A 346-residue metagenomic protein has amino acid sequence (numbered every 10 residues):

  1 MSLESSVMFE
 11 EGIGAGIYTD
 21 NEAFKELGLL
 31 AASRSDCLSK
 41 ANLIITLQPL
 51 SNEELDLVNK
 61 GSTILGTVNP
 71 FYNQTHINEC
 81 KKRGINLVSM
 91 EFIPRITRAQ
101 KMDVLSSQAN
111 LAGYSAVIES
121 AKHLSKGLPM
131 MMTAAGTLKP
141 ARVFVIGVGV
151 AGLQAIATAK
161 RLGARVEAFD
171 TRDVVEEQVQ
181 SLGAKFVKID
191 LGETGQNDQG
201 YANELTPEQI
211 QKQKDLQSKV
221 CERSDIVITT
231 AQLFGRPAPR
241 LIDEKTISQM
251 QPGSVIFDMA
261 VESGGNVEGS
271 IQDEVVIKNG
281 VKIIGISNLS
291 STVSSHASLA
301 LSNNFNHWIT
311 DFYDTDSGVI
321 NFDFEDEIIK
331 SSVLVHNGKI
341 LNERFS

Functional and structural regions predicted by a protein language model:
M1-E79, R83: An N-terminal-biased, well-structured beta-alpha scaffold segment characteristic of Rossmann-like dinucleotide-binding
M1-T19, P129-C221: Glycine-rich phosphate/diphosphate-binding loop of Rossmann-like nucleotide-binding domains
N21, L55, I77, V117 (+3 more regions): Generic hydrophobic/aromatic pocket-lining and core-packing "Φ" positions
E26-N42, P49-L50, N197-V227, A231-E244 (+3 more regions): A structured beta-alpha segment of the ubiquitous adenosine-cofactor-binding alpha/beta core
P49, F71, L111, G149-V150: Residue-level detector of alpha-helix initiation sites
V58-E91, I226-I284: ADP-ribose/adenylate-binding Rossmann-like module
E91-F92, T97-A134, V261, V267-S346: Adenosine-phosphate binding glycine-rich loop
